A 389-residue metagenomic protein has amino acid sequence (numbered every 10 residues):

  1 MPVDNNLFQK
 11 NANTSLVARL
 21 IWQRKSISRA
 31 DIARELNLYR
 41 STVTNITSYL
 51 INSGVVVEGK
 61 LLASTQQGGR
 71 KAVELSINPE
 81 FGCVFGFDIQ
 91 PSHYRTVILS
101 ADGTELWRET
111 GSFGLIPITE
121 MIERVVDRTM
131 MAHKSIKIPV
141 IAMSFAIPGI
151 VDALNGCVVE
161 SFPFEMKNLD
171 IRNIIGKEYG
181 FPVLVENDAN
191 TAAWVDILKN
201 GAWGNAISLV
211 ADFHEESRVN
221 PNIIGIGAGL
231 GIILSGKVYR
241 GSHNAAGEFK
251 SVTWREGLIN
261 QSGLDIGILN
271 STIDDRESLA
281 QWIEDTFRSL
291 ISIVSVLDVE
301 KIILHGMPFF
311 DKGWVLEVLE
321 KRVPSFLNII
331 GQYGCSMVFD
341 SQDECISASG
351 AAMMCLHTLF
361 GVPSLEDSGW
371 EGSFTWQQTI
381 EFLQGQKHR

Functional and structural regions predicted by a protein language model:
M1-K60, T65-T110, G114-M131, I138 (+1 more regions): ATP-binding/phosphotransfer module of carbohydrate and carboxylate kinases, centering on a glycine-rich
E74, V84-D88, V140-S144, A206-V210 (+1 more regions): Short glycine-aspartate micro-motif
S100, A153, I233: Short, acidic, Ser/Thr-enriched surface-loop or helix-capping motifs
R108, P117, E178-Q281, D285 (+2 more regions): Glycine/GP-enriched mid-protein hinge/lid loop-to-helix segment characteristic of carbohydrate kinases
S112, E165, A245-A246: A generic structural motif
K134-N168, V296-P308, K312: Short beta-strand-loop/turn "lid" adjacent to the catalytic site in phosphate-handling enzymes
F164, L184-N190, V338-C345: Active-site nucleophile and cofactor-binding loops and adjacent substrate-binding regions of central metabolic enzymes
